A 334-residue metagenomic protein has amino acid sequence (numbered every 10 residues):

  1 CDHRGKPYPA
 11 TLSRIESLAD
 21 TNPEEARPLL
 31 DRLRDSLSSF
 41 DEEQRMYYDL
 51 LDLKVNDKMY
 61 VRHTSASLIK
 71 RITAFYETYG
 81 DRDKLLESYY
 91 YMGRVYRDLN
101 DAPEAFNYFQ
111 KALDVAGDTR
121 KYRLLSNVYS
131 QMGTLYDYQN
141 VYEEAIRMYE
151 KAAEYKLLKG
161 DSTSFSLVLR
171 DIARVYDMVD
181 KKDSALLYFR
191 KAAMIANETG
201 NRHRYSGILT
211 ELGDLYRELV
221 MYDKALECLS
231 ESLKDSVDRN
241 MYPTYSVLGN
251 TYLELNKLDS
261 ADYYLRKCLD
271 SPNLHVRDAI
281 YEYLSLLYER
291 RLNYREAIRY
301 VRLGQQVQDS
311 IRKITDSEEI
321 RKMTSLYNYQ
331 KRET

Functional and structural regions predicted by a protein language model:
C1-L86: Flexible inter-repeat linkers and adjacent short helices within tandem amphipathic alpha-helical repeat scaffolds
D2-T11, F40-M46, Y79-E87, R120-N127 (+5 more regions): Alpha-solenoid helical repeat architecture
H3-R27, D35-S36, H63-S67, D259-D262 (+1 more regions): Hydrophobic positions within repeat-based interaction scaffolds
L18-R32, M59-R71, D101-Q110, Y142-E150 (+3 more regions): Helix-turn-helix repeat elements of alpha-solenoid scaffolds
D31-L37, K70-E77, K111-R120, E150-G160 (+4 more regions): Amphipathic alpha-helical segments of tetratricopeptide repeats
L50-L51, D57-K58, E87-D98, R123-Y138 (+4 more regions): Conserved alpha-helical positions within TPR/SEL1-like repeat arrays
Y122, G133-L187, K191-R204: Solenoidal tandem-repeat scaffolds enriched in leucines and small polar residues
